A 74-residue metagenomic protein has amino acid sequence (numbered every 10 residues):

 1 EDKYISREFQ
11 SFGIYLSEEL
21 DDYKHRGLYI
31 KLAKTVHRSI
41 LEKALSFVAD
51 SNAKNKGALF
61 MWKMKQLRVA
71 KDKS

Functional and structural regions predicted by a protein language model:
E1-L32, S74: Long, charged low-complexity interaction segments
H25, H37-L41: Alpha-helix initiation and capping sites
K34, E42-S74: Short, cationic/aromatic linear interface patches that serve as DNA/RNA-contacting surfaces or protein-partner docking
